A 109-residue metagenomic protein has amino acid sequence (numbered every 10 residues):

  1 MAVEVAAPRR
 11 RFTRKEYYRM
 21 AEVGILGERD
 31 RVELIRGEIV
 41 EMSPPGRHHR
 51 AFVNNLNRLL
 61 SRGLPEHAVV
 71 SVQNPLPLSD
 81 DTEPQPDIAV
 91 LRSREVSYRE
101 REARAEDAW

Functional and structural regions predicted by a protein language model:
M1-W109: Gly/Pro/Ser/Thr-rich low-complexity, intrinsically disordered segments predominantly at protein N-termini
